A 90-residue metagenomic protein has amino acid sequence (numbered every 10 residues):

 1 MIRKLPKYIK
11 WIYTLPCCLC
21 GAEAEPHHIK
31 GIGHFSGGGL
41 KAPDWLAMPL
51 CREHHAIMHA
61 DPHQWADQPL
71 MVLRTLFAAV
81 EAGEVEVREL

Functional and structural regions predicted by a protein language model:
M1-I2, L40: Short, surface-exposed loop/turn motifs that are enriched in glycine and acidic residues and include a nearby proline
I2-K30, E53: Short cysteine-rich loop/turn motifs with clustered Cys
C18-P49, M58: Histidine-centered nuclease catalytic patch
F35-W45, A56-L90: Polybasic, low-complexity binding patches
